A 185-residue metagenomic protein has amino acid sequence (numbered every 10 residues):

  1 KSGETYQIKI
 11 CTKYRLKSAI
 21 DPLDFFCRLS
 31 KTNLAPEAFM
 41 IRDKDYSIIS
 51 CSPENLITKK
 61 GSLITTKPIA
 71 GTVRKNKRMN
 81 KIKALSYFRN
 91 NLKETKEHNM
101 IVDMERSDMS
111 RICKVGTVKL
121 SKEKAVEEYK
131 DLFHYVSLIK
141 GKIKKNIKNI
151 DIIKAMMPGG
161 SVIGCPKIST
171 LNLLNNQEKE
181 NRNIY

Functional and structural regions predicted by a protein language model:
K1-Y185: Extended alpha-helical targeting/anchoring segments, especially N-terminal organellar/secretory targeting helices
